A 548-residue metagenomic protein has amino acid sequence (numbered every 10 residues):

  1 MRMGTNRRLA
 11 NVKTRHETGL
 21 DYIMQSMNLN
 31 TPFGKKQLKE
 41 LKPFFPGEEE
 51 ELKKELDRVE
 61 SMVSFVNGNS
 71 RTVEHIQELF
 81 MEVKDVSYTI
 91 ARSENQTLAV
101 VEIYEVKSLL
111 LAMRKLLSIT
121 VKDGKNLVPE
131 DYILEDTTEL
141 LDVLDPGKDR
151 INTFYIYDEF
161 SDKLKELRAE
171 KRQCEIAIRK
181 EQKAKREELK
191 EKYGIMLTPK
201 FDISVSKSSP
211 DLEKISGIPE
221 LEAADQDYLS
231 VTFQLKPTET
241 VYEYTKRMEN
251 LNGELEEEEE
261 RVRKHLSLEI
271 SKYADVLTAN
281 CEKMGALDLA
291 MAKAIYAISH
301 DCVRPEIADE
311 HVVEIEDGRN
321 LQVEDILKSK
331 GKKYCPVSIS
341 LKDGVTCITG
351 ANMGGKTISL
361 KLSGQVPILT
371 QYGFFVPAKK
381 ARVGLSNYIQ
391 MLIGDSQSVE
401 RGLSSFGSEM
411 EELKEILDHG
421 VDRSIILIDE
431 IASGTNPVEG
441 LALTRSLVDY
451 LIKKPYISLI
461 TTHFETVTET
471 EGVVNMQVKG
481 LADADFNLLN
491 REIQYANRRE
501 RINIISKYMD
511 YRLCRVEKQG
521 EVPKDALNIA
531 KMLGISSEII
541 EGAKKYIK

Functional and structural regions predicted by a protein language model:
M1-K171, K283: Conserved amphipathic alpha-helical "coupling/scaffold" segments that transmit conformational changes between domains
R58, D85-T89, H265-L266, E430 (+1 more regions): A general alpha-helix detector
N67-R71, H265-Y273, T346-G350, E430: Glycine- and acidic
E94, L189, A292-V303, Y372-K379: Active-site phosphate-binding and catalytic loops of NTP-dependent enzymes
E135-G194, Q226-D275, E282: Extended, charged alpha-helical coiled-coil/arm scaffolds that mediate oligomerization and mechanical coupling in large
E188-T232, T240, Y244-M248, A482-M509: Charged, glycine/proline-rich intrinsically disordered loops and linkers
A274-A308, E314-V323: Amphipathic alpha-helical domain-onset/packing element
H300-D301, A308-K548: ATPase nucleotide-binding head domains, primarily ABC-like/P-loop NTPase cores
